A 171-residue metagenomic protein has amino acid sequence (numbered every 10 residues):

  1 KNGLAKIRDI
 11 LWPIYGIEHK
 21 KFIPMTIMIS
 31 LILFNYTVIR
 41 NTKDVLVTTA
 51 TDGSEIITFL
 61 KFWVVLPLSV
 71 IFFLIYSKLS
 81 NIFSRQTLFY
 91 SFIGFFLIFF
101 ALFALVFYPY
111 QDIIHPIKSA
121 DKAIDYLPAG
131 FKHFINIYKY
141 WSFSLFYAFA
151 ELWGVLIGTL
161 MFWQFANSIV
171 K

Functional and structural regions predicted by a protein language model:
L4-K171: Membrane-embedded alpha-helical bundles of multi-pass transporters/translocases, especially carrier/permease families
